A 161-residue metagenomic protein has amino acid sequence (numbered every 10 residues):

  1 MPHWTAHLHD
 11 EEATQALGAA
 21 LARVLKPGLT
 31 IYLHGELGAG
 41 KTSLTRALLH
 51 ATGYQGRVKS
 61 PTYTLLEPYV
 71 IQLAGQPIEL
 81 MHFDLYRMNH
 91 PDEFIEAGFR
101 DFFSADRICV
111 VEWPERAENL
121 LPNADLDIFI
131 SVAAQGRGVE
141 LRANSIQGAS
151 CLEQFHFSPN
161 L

Functional and structural regions predicted by a protein language model:
M1-A20: N-terminal pre-Walker A segment at the start of P-loop NTPase domains
P2-W4, H50, N89-F94, R100-L161: Short phosphate-coordinating micro-motif centered on Lys-Gly-acidic
L21-G28: Phosphate-binding P-loop
I31-L33: Hydrophobic anchor at the beta1->P-loop junction of P-loop NTPases
E36: P-loop (Walker A) phosphate-binding loop of NTP-binding proteins
K41: Conserved lysine of the Walker
Y54-Y69: Short beta-strand-centered segment that lines the nucleotide-binding/catalytic pocket of NTP-utilizing
